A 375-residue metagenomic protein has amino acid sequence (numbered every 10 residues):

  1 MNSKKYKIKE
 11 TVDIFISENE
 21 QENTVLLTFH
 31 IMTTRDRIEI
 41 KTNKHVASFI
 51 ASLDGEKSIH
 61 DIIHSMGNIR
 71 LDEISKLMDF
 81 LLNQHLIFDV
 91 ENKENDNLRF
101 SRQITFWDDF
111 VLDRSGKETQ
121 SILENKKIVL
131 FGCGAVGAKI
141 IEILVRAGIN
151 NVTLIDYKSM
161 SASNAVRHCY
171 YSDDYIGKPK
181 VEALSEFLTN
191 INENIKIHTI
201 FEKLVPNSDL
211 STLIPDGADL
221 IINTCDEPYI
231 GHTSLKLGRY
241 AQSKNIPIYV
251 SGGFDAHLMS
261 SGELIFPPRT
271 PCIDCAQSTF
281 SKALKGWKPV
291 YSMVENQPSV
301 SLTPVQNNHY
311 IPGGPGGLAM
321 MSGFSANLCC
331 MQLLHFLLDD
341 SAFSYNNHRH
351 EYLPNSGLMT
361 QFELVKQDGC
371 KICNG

Functional and structural regions predicted by a protein language model:
M1-G375: Adenine nucleotide-associated cytosolic modules
